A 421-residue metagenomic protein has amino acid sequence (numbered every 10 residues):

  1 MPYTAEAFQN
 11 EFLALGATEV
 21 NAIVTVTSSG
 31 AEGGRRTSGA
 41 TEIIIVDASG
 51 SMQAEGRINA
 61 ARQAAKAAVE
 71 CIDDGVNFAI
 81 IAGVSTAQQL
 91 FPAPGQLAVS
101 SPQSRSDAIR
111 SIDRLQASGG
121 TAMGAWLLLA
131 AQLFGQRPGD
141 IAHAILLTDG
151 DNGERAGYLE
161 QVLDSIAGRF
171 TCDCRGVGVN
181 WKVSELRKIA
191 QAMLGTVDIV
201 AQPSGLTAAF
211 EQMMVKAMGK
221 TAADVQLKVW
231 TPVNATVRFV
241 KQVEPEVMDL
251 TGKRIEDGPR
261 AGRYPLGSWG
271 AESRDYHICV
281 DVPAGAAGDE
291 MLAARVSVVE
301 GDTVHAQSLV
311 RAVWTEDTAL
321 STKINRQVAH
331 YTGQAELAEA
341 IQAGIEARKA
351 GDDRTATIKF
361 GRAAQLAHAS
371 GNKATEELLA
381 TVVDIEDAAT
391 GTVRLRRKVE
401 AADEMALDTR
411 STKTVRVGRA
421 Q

Functional and structural regions predicted by a protein language model:
Y3, V20-A22, E42, V225-L227 (+3 more regions): Hydrophobic residues positioned within well-ordered beta-strands of beta-sheet architectures
T4-D224, P283-G285, A369: Exposed acidic/Ser/Thr-rich ligand/metal-binding surfaces
Q9, V26-G30, A48, T231-V233 (+3 more regions): Beta-strand elements of well-folded, non-transmembrane domains
A82, L227-A235, P245: Short acidic, flexible loop segments centered on an aromatic residue
L90, Q96-A98, D275, D289-R295 (+1 more regions): Local beta-strand/beta-hairpin segments that build beta-sheet-rich folds
V247-A271: Extracellular adhesion/glycan-binding regions together with long Ser/Thr- and acidic-residue-rich low-complexity tracts
S268-G288: Low-complexity, intrinsically disordered segments enriched in Ser/Thr together with acidic residues
V282-Q421: Long, acidic serine/threonine- and proline-rich intrinsically disordered regions
